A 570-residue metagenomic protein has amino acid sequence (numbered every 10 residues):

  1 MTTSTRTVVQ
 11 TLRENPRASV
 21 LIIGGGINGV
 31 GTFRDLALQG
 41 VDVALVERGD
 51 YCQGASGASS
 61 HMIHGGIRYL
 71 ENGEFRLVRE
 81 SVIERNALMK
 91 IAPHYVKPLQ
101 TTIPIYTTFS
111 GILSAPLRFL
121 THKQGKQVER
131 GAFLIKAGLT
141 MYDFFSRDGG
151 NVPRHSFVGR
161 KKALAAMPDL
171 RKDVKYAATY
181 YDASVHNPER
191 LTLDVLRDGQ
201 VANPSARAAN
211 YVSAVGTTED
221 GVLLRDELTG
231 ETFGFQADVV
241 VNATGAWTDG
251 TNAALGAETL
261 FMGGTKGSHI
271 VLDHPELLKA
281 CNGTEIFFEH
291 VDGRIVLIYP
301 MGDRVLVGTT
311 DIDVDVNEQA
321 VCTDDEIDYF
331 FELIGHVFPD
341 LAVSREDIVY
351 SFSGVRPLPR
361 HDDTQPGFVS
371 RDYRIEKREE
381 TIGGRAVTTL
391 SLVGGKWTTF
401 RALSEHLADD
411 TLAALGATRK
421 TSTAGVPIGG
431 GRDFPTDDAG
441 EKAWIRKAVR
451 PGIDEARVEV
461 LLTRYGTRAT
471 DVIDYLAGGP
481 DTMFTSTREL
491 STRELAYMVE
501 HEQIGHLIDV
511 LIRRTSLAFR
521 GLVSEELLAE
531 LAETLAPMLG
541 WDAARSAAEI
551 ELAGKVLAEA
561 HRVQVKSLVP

Functional and structural regions predicted by a protein language model:
M1-V20, D35-Q39: Extreme N-terminal leader/targeting segments of oxidoreductases
I23, F235-G245: Short hydrophobic core segments
G24-G26, R48: Glycine-rich Rossmann-fold phosphate-binding loop(s) that bind the pyrophosphate of adenine dinucleotide cofactors
L38-G57: Glycine-rich FAD pyrophosphate-binding loop
H61-A166, V296: Dinucleotide-binding Rossmann-like beta1-alpha1 core, especially the glycine-rich loop that anchors the ADP
A178-D238: Helical element adjacent to the flavin cofactor pocket in flavoenzyme catalytic cores
R190, E258-H269, H274-L306, I312-V523 (+2 more regions): C-terminal catalytic lobe of FAD-dependent flavoproteins
N242-A257: Flavin (primarily FAD) binding-site architecture
